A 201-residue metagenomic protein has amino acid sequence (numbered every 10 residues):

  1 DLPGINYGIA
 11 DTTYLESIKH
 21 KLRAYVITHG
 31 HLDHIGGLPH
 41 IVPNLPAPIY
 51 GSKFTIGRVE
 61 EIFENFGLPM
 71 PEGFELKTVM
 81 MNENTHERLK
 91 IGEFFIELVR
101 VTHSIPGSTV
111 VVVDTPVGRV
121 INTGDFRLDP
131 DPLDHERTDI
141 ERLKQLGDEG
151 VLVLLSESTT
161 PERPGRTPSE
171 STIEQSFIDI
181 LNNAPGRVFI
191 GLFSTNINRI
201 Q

Functional and structural regions predicted by a protein language model:
D1-V26, H31-Q201: His/Asp/Glu-rich metal-coordinating catalytic cores of metallo-dependent phosphodiesterases/hydrolases acting on
